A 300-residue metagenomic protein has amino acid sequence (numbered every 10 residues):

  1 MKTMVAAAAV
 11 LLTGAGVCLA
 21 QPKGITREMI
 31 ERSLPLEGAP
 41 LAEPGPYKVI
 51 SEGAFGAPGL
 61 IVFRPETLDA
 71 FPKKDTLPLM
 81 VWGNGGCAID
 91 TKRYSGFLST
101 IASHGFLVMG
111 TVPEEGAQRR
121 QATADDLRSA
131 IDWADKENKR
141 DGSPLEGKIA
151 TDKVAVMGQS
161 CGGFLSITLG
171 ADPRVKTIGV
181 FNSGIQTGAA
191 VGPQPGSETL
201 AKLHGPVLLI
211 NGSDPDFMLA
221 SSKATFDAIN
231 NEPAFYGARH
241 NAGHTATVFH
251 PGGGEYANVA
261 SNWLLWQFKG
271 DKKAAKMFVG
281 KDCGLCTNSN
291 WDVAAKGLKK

Functional and structural regions predicted by a protein language model:
G16-A20: Sec/Tat signal peptide C-region and signal peptidase I cleavage site
Q21-D75: N-terminal cap/lid segment of alpha/beta-hydrolase-fold proteins
D69-T76, R119-F164: Gly/Ser-rich "nucleophile elbow"/oxyanion-hole loop immediately N-terminal to the catalytic nucleophile in hydrolases
K74-G85: Short beta-strand element of the alpha/beta-hydrolase
T91-G110: Short amphipathic alpha-helix adjacent to the substrate-entry channel of hydrolases
G163-P173: Short glycine-enriched nucleophile-adjacent loop and the immediately C-terminal alpha-helix near the catalytic center
K176-H250: The feature captures the conserved acid-bearing segment of alpha/beta-hydrolase catalytic domains
E232, N241-G243, H250-K300: Alpha/beta-hydrolase-fold serine-hydrolase catalytic core, especially in secreted/extracellular enzymes
